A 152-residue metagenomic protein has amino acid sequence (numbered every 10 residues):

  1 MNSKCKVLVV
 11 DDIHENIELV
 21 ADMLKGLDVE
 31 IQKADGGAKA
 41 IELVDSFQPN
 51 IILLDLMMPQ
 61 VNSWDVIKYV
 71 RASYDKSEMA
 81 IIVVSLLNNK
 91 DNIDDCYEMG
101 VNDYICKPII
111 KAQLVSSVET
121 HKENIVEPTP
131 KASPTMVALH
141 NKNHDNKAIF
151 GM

Functional and structural regions predicted by a protein language model:
H14-Q32: Two-component/phosphorelay signaling modules centered on CheY-like receiver
A21, D65, N88-D103, S116: Alpha4 helix (beta4-alpha4-beta5 surface) of REC/receiver domains from two-component response regulators
K33-E42, S63: Helix N-cap/capping motif at the beta->alpha junctions
E42, W64-S77: Short amphipathic alpha-helix used as the core "switch/output" element in two-component signaling
F47-L53: Active-site beta3 strand of CheY-like receiver
M58: Receiver (REC) domain active-site loop signature in two-component systems and cognate sites in sensor histidine kinases
E123-M152: CheY-like receiver
